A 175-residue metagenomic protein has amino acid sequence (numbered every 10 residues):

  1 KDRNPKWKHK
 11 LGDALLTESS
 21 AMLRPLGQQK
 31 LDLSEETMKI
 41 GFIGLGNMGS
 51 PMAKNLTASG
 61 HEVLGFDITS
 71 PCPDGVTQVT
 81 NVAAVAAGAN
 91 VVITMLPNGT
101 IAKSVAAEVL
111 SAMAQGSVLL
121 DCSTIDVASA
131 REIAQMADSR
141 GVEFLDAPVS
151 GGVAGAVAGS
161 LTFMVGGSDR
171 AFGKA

Functional and structural regions predicted by a protein language model:
K1-R3, Q29: Charged/polar low-complexity intrinsically disordered segments
T17-G27: N-terminal polybasic/positive-inside topogenic patches
L23, D32-A84, V153-A156: NAD(P)+-binding Rossmann beta1-loop-alpha1 motif at the extreme N-terminus of oxidoreductases
V82-T94, G99-R140: Rossmann-fold NAD(P) dinucleotide-binding segment
L96, T124-A175: Rossmann-fold dinucleotide-binding core
